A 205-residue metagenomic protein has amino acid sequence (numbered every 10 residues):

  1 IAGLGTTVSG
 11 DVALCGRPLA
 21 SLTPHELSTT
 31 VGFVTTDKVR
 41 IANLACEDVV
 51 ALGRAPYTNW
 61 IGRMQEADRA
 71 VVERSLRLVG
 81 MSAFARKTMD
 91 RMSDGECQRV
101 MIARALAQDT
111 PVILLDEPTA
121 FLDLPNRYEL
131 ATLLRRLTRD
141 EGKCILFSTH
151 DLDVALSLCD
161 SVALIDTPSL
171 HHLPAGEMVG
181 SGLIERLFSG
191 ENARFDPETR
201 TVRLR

Functional and structural regions predicted by a protein language model:
A2: Helix-to-loop junction immediately C-terminal to a conserved catalytic motif
G10-P18, L27: Conserved ABC transporter NBD signature motif
A51, E66-F84: Conserved ABC ATPase "signature" region
T88-M92: Conserved ABC ATPase signature
I113-D116: Catalytic Walker B motif of ABC-type/P-loop ATPase nucleotide-binding domains
T149-H150: H-loop/switch region of ABC-family ATPase nucleotide-binding domains
F188-R205: ABC ATPase nucleotide-binding domains
